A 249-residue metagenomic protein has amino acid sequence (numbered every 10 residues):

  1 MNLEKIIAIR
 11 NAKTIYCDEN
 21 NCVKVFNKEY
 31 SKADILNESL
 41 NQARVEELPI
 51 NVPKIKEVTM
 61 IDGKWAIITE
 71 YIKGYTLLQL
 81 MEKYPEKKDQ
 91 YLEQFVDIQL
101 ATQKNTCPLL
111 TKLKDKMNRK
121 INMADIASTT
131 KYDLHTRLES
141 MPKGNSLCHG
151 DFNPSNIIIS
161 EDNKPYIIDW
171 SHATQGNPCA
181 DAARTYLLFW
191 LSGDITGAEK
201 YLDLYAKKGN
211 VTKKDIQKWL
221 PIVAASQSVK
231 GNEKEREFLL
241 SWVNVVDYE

Functional and structural regions predicted by a protein language model:
E4-L36: ATP-binding glycine-rich loop module of kinase domains
K32-L48: The N-lobe alphaC helix and its flanking beta3-alphaC-beta4 segment of protein kinase-like domains, centered on
K54-W65: Short beta-strand micro-motifs within the conserved protein kinase catalytic domain, predominantly in the N-lobe
G63-T76: Conserved short submotifs of the Hanks-type protein kinase catalytic core that shape the nucleotide-binding pocket
P85-L113: Internal "kinase-insert"/substrate-recognition segments embedded within catalytic cores of ATP-dependent enzymes
K104-G150, I158-S160, Y166, S241 (+1 more regions): An alpha-helical support segment within catalytic cores of ATP-dependent transferases
D169-A173: Activation of the activation-loop gatekeeper triad in protein kinase-fold domains
R184-E249: Helix-rich C-terminal or lid/interface subdomains of diverse kinases
